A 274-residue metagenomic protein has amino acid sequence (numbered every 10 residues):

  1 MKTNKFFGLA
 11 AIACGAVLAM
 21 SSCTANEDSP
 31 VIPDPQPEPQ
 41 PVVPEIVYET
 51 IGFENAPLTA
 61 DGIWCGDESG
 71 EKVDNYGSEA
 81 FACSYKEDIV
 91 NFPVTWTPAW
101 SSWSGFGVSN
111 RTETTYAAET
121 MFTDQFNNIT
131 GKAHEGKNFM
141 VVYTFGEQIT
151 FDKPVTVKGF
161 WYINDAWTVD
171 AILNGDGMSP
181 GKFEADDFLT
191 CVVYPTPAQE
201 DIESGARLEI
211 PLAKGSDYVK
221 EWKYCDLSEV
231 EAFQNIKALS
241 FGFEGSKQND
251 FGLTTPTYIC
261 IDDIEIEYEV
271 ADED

Functional and structural regions predicted by a protein language model:
M1-A10: Bacterial N-terminal signal peptides that target proteins for export
T3, G15-A56, Y268-D274: Bacterial Sec-dependent N-terminal signal peptides
V43-Q148, D152: N-terminal targeting leaders for non-cytosolic proteins
E49-S69, V73, I129-G131, E184-L189 (+3 more regions): Catalytic phosphate/metal-binding cores of nucleic-acid and nucleotide-processing enzymes, i.e., regions that mediate
A60-I63, D165-A171, K247-D250: Short catalytic/ligand-binding loop motif for oxyanion handling, primarily in non-cytosolic enzymes, centered on
D152-G159, N235-I236: Extended extracellular/luminal ectodomain segments enriched in beta-structured repeat modules
W161-G215: Extracellular ligand-binding interfaces
C191-D274: Terminal, low-complexity interaction segments
